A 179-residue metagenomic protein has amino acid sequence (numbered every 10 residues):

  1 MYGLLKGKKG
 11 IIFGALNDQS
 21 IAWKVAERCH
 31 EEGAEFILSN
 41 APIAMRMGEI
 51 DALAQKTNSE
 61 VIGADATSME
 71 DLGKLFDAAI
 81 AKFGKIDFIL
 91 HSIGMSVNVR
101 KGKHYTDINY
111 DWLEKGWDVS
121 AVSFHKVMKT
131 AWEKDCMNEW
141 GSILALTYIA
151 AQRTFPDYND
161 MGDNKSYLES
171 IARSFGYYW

Functional and structural regions predicted by a protein language model:
Y2-L38: Canonical Rossmann dinucleotide-binding motif of NAD(H)/NADP(H)-dependent dehydrogenases/reductases, specifically
K9-F13, I89-G94: Conserved hydrophobic beta-strands of the Rossmann-like cofactor-binding core in SDR/related NAD(P)H-dependent
G14-I21, G94-W179: Catalytic loop of short-chain dehydrogenase/reductase
E32-I50: Conserved glycine-rich Rossmann-like NAD(P)H-binding loop of the short-chain dehydrogenase/reductase
A41, A66, Y148: Active-site loop/turn elements of alpha/beta-hydrolase fold enzymes, especially the short glycine-/histidine-rich
A54-E70: Rossmann-fold cofactor-recognition segment
N58, K85-I86, L113: Local beta-strand N-terminus motif with an aromatic residue
T67-K82: Conserved Rossmann-fold cofactor-binding substructure of NAD(P)-dependent oxidoreductases
